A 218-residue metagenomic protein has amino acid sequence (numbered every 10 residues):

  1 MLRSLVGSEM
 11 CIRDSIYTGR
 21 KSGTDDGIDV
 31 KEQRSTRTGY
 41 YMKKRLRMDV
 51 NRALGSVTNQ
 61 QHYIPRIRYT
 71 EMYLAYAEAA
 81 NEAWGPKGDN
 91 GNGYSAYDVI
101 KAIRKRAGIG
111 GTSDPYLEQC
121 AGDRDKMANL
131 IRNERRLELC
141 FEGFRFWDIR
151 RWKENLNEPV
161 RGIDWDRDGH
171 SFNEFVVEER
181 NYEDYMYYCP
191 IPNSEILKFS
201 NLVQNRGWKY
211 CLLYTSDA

Functional and structural regions predicted by a protein language model:
M1-G7, D217-A218: Positively charged, low-complexity/disordered segments
S8-E9, R13-S216: Acidic/polar-rich alpha-helix caps and helix-coil junctions
